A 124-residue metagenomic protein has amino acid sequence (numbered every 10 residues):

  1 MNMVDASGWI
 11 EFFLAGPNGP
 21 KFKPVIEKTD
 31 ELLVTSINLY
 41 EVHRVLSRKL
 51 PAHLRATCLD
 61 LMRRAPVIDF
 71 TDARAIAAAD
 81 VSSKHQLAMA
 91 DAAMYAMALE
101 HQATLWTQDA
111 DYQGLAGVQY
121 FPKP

Functional and structural regions predicted by a protein language model:
M1, I68, Y95-P124: Acidic, PIN/NYN-like endoribonuclease modules and their adjacent C-terminal/linker elements
M1-V34, S47-T57, A65, P124: Short, well-structured N-terminal submotif of metal-dependent ribonuclease cores
A6, D72, D91-A92: Conserved glycosyltransferase catalytic-site signature
W9-I10, L39, Y112-Q113: A generic structural signal for short hydrophobic patches within well-formed alpha-helices
E41, R63-K84: Acidic catalytic patch
